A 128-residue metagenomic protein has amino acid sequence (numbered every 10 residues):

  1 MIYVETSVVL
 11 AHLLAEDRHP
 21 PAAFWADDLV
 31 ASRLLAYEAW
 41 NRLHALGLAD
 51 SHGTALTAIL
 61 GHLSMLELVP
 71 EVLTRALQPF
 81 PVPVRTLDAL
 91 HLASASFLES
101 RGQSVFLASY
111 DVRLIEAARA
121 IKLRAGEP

Functional and structural regions predicted by a protein language model:
M1, S32, F97-P128: Acidic, PIN/NYN-like endoribonuclease modules and their adjacent C-terminal/linker elements
M1-L35, L43-A55, L123: Short, well-structured N-terminal submotif of metal-dependent ribonuclease cores
V4, A31, E67, T86-A89 (+1 more regions): Short beta-strand scaffold positions
V9, L35, V72, H91 (+1 more regions): Alpha-helix capping/helix-boundary segments
A11, N41, T74, I115-E116: Alpha-helical elements of the RecA-like P-loop NTPase motor core of helicases
G61-S94: Acidic catalytic patch
